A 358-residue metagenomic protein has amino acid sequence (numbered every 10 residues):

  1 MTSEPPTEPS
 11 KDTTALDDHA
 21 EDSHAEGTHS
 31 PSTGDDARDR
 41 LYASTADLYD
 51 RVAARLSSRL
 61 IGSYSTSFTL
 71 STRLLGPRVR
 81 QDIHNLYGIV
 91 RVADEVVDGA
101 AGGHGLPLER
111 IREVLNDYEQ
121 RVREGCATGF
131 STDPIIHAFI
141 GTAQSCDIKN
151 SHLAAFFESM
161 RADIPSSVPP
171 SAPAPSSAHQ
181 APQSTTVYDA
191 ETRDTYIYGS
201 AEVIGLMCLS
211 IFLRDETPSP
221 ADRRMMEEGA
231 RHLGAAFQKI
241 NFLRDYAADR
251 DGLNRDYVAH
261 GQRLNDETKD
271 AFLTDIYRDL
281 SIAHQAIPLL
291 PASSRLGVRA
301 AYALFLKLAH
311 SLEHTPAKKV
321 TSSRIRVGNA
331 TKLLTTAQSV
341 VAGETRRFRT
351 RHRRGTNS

Functional and structural regions predicted by a protein language model:
T2-D22, E26-F237, L243-S358: Catalytic cores of Mg2+-dependent Asp-rich isoprenoid enzymes
